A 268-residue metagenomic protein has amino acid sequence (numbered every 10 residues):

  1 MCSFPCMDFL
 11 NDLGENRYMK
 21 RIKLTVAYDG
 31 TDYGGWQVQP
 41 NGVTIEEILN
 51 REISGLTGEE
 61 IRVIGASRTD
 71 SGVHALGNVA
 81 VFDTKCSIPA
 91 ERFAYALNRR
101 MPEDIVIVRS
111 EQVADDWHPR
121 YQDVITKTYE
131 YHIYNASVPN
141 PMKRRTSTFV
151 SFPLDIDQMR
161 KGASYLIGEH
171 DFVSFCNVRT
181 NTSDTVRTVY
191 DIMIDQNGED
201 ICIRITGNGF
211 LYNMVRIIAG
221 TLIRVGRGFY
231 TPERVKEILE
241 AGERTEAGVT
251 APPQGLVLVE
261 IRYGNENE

Functional and structural regions predicted by a protein language model:
D8-E268: Structured-RNA-binding interfaces characteristic of tRNA pseudouridine synthases
